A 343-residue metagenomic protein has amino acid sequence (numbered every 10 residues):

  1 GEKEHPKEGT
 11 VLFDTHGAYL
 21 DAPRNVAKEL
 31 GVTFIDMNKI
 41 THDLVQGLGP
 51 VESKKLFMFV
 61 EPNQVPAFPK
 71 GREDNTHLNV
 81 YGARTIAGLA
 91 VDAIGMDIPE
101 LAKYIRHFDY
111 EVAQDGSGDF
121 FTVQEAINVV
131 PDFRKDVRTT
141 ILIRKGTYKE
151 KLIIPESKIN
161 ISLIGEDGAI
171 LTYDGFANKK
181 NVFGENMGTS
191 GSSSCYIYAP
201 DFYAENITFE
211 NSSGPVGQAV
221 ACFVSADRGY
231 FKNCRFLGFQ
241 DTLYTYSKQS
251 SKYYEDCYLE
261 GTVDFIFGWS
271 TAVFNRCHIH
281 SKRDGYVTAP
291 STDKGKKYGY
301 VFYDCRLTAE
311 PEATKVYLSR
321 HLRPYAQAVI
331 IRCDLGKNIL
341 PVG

Functional and structural regions predicted by a protein language model:
E2-I105: Catalytic His-Asp segment of secreted/periplasmic serine-dependent ester chemistry enzymes
F108-G343: Sequence-level preference for short, compositionally simple segments enriched in small aliphatic or small polar residues
